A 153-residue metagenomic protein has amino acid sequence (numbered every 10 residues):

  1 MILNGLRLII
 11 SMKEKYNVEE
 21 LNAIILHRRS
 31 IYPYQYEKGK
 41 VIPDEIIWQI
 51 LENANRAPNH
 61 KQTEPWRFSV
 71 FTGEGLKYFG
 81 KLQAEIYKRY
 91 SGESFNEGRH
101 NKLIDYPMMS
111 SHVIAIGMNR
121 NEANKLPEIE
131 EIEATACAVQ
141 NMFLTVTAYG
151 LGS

Functional and structural regions predicted by a protein language model:
I2-M109: N-terminal amphipathic, basic helical "cap/leader" segment at the start of enzyme domains
A54, I114, R120-S153: Small-aliphatic-rich amphipathic alpha-helix that forms the alpha element of a beta-alpha
M109-A115: A structural motif
